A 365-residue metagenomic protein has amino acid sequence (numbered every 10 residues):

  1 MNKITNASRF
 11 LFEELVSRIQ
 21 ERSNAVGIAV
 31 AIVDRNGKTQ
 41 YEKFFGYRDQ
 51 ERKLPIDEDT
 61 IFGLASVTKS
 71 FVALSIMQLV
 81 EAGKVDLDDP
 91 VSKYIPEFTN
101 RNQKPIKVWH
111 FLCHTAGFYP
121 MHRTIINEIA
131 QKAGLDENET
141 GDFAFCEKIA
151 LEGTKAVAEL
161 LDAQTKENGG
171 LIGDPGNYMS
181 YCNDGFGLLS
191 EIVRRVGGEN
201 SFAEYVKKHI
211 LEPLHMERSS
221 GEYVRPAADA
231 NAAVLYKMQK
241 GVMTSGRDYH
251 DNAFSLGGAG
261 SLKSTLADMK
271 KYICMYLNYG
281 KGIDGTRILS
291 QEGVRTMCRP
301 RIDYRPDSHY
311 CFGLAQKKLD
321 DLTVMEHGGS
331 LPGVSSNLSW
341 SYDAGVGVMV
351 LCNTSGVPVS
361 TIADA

Functional and structural regions predicted by a protein language model:
M1-Y47, D59, A130-K132, N177 (+3 more regions): Catalytic loop of the DD-peptidase/beta-lactamase superfamily, centered on the K-T-G motif and neighboring
F10-V16, V30, G37, F62-D89 (+2 more regions): Active-site SXXK
V26-I28, I106-W109, E217, V346: Loop/turn elements at helix/coil->beta-strand transitions in domains of secreted/extracellular proteins
G27-A29, P90, S220: Residues at or immediately flanking beta-strands
D34-T39, T68, V91, S180 (+1 more regions): Short, solvent-exposed turn/loop segments enriched in Gly/Ser/Thr/Pro and often Arg
T39-Y41, F98-I106, G117-T124, P213-V224 (+2 more regions): Secretory-pathway/luminal and periplasmic proteins that interact with or process carbohydrate-rich
Y47-N183, N200, K237-H250: Active-site-proximal loop and beta-strand segments within enzyme catalytic domains
A150-N177, G185-E191, E204, L214-G280: Hydrophobic, helix-prone linear segments
